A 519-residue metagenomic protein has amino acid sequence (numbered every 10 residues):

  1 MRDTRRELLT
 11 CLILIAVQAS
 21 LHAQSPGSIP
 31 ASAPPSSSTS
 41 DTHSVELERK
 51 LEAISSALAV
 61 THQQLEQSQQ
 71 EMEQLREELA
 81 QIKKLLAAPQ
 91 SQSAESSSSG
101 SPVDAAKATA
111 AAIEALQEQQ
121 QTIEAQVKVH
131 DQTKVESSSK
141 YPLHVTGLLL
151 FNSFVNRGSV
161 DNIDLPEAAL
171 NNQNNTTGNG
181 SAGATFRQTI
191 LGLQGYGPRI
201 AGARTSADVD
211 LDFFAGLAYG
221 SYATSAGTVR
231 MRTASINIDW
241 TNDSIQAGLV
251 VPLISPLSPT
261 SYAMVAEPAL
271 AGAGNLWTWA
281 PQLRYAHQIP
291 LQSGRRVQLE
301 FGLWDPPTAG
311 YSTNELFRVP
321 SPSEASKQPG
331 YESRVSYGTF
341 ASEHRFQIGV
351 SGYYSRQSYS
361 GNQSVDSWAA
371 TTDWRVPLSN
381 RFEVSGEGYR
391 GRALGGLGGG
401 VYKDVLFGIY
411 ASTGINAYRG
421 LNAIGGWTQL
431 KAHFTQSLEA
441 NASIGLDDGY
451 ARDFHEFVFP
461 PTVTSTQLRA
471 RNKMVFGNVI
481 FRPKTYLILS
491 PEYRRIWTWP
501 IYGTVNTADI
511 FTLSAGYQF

Functional and structural regions predicted by a protein language model:
M1-L9: Bacterial N-terminal signal peptides that target proteins for export
T10-S20: Bacterial N-terminal signal peptides
A23-D164: N-terminal periplasmic/intermembrane-space "pro-region" immediately following the signal or transit peptide
Q120, D131-A309, K327-E332, S336-S342 (+3 more regions): Outer membrane beta-barrel
S159-I163, Y219-G227, L257-V265, G310-S323 (+5 more regions): Outer-membrane beta-barrel translocator domains and adjoining extracellular loop/strand segments of Gram-negative
G180-F186, A226-T228, N275-W277, A325-Q328 (+4 more regions): Short sequence motifs at beta-strands and strand-loop junctions characteristic of Gram-negative outer-membrane
S333, Y337-R469, K473: Detector for outer-membrane/organellar transmembrane beta-barrel domains, recognizing the amphipathic beta-strand
F481, T507-F519: Outer-membrane beta-barrel "beta-signal"
